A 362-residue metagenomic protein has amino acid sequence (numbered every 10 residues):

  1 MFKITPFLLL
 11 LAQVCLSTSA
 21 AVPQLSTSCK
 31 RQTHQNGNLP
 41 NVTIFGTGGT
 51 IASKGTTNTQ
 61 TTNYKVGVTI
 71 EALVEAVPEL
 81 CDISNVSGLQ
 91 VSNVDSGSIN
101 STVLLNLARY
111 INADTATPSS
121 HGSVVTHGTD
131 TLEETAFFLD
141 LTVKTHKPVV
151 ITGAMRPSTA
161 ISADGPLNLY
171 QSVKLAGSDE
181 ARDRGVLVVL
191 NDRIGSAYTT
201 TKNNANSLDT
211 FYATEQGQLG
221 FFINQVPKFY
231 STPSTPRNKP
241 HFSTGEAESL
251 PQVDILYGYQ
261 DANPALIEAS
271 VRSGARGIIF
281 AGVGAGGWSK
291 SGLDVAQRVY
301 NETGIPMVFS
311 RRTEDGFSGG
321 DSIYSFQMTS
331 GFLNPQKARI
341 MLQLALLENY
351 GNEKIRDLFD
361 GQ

Functional and structural regions predicted by a protein language model:
M1-P23: Fungal secretory targeting signals
V22-D114: ATP/NTP phosphate-donor binding region
Q32-H34, A285-Q362: C-terminal non-catalytic interaction/assembly regions of soluble proteins
N38-L39, F45, G49, S53-G55 (+3 more regions): Accessory alpha-helical/coil subdomains and C-terminal extensions that flank or cap enzyme catalytic cores
G46-A52, H127-E133, I194, G284-G287 (+1 more regions): Gly/Ser/Thr-rich loops at beta-strand to alpha-helix junctions that form or flank small-molecule/cofactor-binding
T117-L132, S273-G286: Short acidic, glycine-rich surface-loop motifs adjacent to enzyme active sites
V125-K147, K290-Q297: Short Gly/Thr/Asp-enriched flexible loops that form oxyanion-binding sites at enzyme active sites
I151-N224: Internal gly/pro-rich beta-alpha loop/helix module that stabilizes soluble enzyme cofactors or their anionic handles
